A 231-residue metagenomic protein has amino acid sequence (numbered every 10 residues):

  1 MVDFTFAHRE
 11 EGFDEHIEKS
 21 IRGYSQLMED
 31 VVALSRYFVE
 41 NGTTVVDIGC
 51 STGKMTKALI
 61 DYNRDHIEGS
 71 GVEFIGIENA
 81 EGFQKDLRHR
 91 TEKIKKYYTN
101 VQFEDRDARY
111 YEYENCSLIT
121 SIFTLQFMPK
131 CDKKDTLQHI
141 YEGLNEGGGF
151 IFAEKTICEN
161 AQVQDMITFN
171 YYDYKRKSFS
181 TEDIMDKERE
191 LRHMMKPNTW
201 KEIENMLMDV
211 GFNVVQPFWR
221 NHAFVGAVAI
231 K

Functional and structural regions predicted by a protein language model:
M1-G12: N-terminal, positively charged/glycine-rich alpha-helical extensions of SAM-dependent methyltransferases
G23-N41: Conserved alpha-helix/loop element of class I SAM-dependent methyltransferases that forms part of the SAM/SAH-binding
V46, S51-R109: Class I SAM-dependent methyltransferase SAM/SAH-binding core
T120: A conserved beta-strand element that flanks and buttresses the S-adenosyl-L-methionine
K134-E146: A short glycine-rich, Lys/Arg-flanked "PGG" loop and its adjoining helix->strand segment in the class I
G147-K155: Conserved beta-strand signature within the Rossmann-like core of class I S-adenosyl-L-methionine
K155-M206: C-terminal alpha-helical "lid/dimerization" subdomain adjacent to the S-adenosyl-L-methionine
V210-K231: Core SAM-dependent methyltransferase catalytic element
